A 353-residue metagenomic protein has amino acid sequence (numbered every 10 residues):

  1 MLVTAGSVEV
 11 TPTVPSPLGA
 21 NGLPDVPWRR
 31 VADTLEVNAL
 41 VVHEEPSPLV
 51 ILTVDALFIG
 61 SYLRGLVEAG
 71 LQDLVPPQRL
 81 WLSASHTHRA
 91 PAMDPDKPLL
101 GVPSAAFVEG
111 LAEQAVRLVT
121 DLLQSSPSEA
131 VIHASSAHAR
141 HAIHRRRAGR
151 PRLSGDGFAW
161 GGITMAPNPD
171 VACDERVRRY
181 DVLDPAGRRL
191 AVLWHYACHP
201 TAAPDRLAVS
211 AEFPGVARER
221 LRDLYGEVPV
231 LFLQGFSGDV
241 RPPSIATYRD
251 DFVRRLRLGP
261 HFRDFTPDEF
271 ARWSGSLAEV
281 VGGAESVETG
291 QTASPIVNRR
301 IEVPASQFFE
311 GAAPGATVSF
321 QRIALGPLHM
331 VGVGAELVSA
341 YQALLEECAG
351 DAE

Functional and structural regions predicted by a protein language model:
M1-F236, R241-P260, T266-R272, E285-E353: Conserved beta-alpha junction segments in alpha/beta enzyme cores
L277-A278: Anionic-ligand-binding alpha/beta catalytic cores of soluble enzymes and soluble regulatory domains that recognize
V281: Glycan-recognition surfaces in beta-rich domains, encompassing non-catalytic CBMs and lectin-like receptor-binding
